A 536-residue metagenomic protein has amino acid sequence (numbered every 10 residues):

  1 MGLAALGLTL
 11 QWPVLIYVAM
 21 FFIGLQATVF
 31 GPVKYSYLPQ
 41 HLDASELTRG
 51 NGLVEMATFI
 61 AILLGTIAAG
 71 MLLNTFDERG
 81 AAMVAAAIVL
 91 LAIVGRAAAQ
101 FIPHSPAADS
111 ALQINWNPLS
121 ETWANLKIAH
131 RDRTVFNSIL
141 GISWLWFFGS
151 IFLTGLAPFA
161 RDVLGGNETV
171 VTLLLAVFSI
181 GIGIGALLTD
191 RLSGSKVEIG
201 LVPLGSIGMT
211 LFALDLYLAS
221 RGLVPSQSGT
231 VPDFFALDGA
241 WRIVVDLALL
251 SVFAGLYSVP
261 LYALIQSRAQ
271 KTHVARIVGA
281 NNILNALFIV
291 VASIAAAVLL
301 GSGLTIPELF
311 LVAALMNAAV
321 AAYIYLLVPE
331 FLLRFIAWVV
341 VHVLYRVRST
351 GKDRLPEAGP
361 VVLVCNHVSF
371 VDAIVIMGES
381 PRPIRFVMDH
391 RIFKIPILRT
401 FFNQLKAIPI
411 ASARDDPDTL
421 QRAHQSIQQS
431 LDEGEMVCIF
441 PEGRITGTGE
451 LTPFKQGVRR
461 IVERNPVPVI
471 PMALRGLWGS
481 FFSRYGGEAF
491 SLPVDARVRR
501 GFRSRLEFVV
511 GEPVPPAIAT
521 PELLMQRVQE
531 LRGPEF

Functional and structural regions predicted by a protein language model:
M1-V320: Alpha-helical transmembrane-bundle signature of multi-pass membrane transport and export proteins
N115-A129, L332, I336, V340-V343 (+1 more regions): Hydrophobic alpha-helical segments of integral membrane proteins, encompassing both true transmembrane helices
V328-G359: N-terminal signal-anchor transmembrane helix
H342-T350, D418-Q421, F490-P493: Short gly/ser/thr-rich secondary-structure transition/capping motifs
E357-P417: Catalytic core of membrane glycerolipid acyltransferases/transacylases, capturing the structured, soluble-facing
P360-V362, G434-F440: Residue-level preference for the first positions of well-ordered beta-strands
I376, F401, Q429, R460-R464: Hydrophobic/aromatic ligand-binding patch that stacks against planar heteroaromatic rings of cofactors or nucleotides
T448-A519: A cross-family acyltransferase "interaction/gating" segment
